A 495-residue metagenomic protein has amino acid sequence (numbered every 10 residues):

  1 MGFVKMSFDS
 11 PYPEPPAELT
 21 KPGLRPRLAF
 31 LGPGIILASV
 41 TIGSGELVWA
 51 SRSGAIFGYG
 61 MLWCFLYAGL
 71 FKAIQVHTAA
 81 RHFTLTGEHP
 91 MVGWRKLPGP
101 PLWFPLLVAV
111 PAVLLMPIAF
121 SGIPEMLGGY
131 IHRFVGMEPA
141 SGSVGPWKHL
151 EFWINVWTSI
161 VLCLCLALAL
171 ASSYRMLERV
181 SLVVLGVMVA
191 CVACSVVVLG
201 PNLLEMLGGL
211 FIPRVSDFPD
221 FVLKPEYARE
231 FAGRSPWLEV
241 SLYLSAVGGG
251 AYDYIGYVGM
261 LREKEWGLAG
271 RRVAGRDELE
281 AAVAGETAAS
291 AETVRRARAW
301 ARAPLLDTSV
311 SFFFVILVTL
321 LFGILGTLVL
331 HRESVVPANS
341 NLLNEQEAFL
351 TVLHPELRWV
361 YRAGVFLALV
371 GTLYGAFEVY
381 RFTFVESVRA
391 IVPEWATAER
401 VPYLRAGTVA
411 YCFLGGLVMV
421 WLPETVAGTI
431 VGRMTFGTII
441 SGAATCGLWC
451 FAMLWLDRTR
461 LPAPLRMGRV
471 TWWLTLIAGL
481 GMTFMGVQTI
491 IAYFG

Functional and structural regions predicted by a protein language model:
M1-L47, L279-A282, R296-S309: Membrane-interface "cap" regions at the ends of multi-pass membrane proteins
S10-P15, W49-R52, V76-L102, G129-S143 (+3 more regions): Flexible loop linkers connecting adjacent transmembrane helices in multi-pass alpha-helical membrane transporters
T20-P26, G58, T84-L114, F134-M137 (+3 more regions): Transmembrane-helix boundary/entry motifs in multi-pass membrane transporters
R25, R52-H77, W94-R95, P100-F104 (+1 more regions): Extracellular loop-to-transmembrane helix junctions
L37, C64-L97, V108-P124, G375: Juxtamembrane transmembrane-helix boundary signature
W103-P146, L369-V388, I430, T483: Hydrophobic transmembrane alpha-helices that form the core helical bundles of multi-pass secondary transporters
P146-I160, E356, Y361, V388-E424 (+1 more regions): Loop-to-transmembrane helix boundary motifs in multi-pass membrane proteins
G186-A232, G250-V258, W449-A463, M485-F494: Hydrophobic alpha-helical segments and their helix-loop junctions in multi-pass secondary transporters
